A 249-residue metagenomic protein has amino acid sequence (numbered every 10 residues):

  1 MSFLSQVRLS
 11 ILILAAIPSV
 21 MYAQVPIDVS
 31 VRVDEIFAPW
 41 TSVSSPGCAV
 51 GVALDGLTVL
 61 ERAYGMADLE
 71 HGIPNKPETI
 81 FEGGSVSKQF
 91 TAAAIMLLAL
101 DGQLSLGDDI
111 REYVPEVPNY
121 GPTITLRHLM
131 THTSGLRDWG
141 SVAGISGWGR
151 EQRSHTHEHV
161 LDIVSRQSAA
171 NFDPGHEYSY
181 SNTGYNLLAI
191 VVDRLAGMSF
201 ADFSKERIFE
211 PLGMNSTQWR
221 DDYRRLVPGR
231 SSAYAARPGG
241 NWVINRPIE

Functional and structural regions predicted by a protein language model:
M1-Q6: N-terminal secretory signal peptides that target proteins for export/translocation
R8-S19: Bacterial N-terminal signal peptides
M21-A23: Boundary at the C-terminal end of the N-terminal hydrophobic targeting segment
P26-G83, S105-D108, D162, R166-A169 (+2 more regions): Short, conserved catalytic-motif segment at the N-terminal edge
V31, A92-A93, D108, N186 (+1 more regions): A generic alpha-helix surface/boundary motif
P39-A49, E70-H128, F172-T183: Short active-site loop at a secondary-structure junction that contains or immediately precedes the catalytic residue(s)
Y64, D68, G121-E249: Short, surface-exposed loop or secondary-structure junction motifs that flank catalytic or metal-binding residues
